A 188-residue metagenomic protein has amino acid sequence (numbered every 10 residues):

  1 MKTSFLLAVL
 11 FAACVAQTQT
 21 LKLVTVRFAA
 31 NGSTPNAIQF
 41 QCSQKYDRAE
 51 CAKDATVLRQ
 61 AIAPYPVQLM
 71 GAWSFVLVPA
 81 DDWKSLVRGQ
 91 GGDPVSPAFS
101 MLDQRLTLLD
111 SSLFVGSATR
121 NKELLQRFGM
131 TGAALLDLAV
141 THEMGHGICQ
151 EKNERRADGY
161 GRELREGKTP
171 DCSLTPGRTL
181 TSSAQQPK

Functional and structural regions predicted by a protein language model:
M1-S4: Positively charged n-region of N-terminal signal peptides that target proteins for export
V9-Q17: Hydrophobic h-region of N-terminal signal peptides that target proteins for export in Gram-negative bacteria
Q17-S111, G116-Q126: A metal-dependent hydrolase signature that marks the N-terminal structural subdomain at the beginning of catalytic folds
T56, Q60, L138, R155-R162: Solvent-exposed, polar/charged alpha-helical surfaces in well-ordered, non-transmembrane soluble domains, broadly
G132-L138: Alpha-helical scaffolds flanking conserved acidic
L138-Q150, D158: Active-site recognition of the HExxH zinc-binding catalytic motif
E151-P187: Post-HExxH zinc-binding segment in Zn-dependent metallohydrolases
